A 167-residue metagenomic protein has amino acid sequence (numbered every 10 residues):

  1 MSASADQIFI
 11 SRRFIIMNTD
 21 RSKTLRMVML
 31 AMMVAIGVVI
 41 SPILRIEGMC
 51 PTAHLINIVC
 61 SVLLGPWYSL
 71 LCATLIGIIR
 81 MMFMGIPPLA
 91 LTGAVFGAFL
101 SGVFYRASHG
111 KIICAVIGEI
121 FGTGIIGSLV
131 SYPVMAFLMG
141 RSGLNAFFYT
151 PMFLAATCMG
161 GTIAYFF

Functional and structural regions predicted by a protein language model:
S2-F167: Loop-helix junctions at membrane interfaces
